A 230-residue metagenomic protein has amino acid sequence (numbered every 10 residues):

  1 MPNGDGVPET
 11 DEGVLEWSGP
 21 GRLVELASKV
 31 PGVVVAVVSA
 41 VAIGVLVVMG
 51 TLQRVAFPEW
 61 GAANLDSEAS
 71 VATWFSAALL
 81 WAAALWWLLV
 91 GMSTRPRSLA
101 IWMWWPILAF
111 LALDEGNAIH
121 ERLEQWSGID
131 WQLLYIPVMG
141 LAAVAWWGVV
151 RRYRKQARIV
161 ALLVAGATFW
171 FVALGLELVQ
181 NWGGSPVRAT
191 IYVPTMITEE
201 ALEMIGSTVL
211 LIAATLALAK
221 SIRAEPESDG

Functional and structural regions predicted by a protein language model:
P2-G230: Hydrophobic alpha-helical segments at protein termini of multi-pass membrane proteins
